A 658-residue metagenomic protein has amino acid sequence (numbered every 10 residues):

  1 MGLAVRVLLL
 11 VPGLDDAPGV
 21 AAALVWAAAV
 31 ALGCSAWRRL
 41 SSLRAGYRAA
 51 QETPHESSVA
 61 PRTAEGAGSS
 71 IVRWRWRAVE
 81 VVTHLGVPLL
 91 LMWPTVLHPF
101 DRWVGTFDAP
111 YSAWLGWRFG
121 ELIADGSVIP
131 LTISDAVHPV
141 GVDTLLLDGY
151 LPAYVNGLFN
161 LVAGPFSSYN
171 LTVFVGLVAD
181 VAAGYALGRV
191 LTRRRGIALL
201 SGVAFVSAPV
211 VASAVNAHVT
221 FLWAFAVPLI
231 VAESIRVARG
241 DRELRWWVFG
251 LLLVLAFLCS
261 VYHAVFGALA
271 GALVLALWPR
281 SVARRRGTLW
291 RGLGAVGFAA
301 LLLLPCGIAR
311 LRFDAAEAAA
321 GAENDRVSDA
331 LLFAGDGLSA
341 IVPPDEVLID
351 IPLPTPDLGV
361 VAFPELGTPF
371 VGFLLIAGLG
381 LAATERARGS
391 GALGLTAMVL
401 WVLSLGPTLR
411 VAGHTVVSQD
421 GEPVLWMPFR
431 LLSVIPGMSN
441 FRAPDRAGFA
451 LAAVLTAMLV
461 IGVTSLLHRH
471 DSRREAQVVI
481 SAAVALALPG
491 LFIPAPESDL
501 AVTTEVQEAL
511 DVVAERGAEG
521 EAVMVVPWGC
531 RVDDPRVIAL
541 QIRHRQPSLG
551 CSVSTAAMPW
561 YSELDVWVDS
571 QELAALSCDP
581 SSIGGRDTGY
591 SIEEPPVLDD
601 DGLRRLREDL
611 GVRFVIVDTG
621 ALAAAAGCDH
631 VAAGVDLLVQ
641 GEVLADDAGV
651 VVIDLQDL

Functional and structural regions predicted by a protein language model:
M1, A272, L293-L301, A457 (+1 more regions): Signature aromatic-anchored transmembrane alpha helix within multi-pass, membrane-resident enzymes that catalyze glycan
M1, G13-T95, R291-A299, R388-A397 (+1 more regions): Start-transfer (signal-anchor) and selected internal transmembrane alpha helices of multi-pass inner/ER membrane
R6, H84, P88-L90, T172-L191 (+4 more regions): Membrane-embedded helix bundles of polyisoprenyl
P88-D180, A208-A224, L331-L358, V417-L432 (+1 more regions): Membrane-interface coil-to-helix junctions
G105, A214-F221, T355-G359, F363-G367 (+2 more regions): Membrane-helix boundary/interfacial segments in multi-pass membrane proteins
P110-Y111, L304-A382, T415, W426 (+2 more regions): Periplasmic/ER-lumenal interhelical loops and adjacent helix-loop junctions in multi-pass membrane proteins
A182, A319-F333, G359, T384 (+1 more regions): Extracytoplasmic
V282-L293, G378-W426, H468-A476: Membrane-interface helix-loop-helix junctions at transmembrane boundaries of multi-pass membrane enzymes, predominantly
